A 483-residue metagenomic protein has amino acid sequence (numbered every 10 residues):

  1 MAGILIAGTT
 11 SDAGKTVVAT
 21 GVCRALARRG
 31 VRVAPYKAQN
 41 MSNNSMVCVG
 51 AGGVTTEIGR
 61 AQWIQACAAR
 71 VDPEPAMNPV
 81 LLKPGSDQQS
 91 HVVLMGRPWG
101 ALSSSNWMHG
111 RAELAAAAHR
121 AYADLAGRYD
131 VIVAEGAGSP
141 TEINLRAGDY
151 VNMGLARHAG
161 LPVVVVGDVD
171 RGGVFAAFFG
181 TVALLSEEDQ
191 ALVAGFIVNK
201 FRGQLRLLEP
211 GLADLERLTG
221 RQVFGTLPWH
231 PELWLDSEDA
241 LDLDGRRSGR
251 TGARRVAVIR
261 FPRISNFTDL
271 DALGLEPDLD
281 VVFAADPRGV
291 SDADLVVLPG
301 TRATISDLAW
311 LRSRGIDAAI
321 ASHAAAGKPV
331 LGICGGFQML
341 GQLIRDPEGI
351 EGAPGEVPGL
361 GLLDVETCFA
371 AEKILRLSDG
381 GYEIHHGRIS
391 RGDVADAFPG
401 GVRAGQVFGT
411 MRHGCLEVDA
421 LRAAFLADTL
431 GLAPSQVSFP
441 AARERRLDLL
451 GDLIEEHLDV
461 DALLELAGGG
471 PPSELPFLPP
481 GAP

Functional and structural regions predicted by a protein language model:
M1-S322, P329, D379-P483: Flexible phosphate-sensing "switch/lid" loops adjacent to ATP/NTP-binding sites across phosphate-transfer
H323-A326, Q342: Active-site C-terminal subdomain of aminotransferase-like
A326-G327, G336: Short glycine-dipeptide loop
P329, I333, F369-E372: Extended C-terminal subregions enriched in glycine
I333-L340: Glycine-rich nucleophile elbow surrounding the catalytic serine of serine-hydrolase chemistry
G341-G380, H386, A433: A conserved active-site-flanking secondary-structure segment within enzyme catalytic domains
